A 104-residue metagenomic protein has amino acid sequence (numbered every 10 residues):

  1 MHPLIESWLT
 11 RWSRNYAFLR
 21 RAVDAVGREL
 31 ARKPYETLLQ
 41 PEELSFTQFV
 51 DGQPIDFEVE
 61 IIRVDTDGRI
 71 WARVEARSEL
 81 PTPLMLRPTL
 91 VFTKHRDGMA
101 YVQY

Functional and structural regions predicted by a protein language model:
H2-Y104: Flexible, low-complexity segments enriched in proline/glycine/serine and punctuated by aromatic residues
